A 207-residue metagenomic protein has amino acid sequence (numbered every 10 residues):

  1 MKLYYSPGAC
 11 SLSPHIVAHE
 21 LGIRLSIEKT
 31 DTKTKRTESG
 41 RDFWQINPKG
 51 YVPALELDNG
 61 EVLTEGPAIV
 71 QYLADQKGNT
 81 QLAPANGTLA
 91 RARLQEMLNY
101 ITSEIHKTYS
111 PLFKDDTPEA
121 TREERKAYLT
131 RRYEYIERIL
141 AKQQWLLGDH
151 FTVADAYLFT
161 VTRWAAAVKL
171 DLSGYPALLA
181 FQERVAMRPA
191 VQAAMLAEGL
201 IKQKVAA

Functional and structural regions predicted by a protein language model:
M1-E124, E137: GST-like domain detector, emphasizing the conserved glutathione-binding G-site in the N-terminal thioredoxin-like
T32-K33, F151, A180, L200: Positions that flank functional sites
E38-R41, A186, V205-A206: Short secondary-structure transition/capping segments
G60, V161, G199: Flexible loop residues that form catalytic and substrate-binding hotspots at small-molecule/glycan-binding clefts
L73, M97-A190, A194: GST-like fold's C-terminal all-alpha helical module
L196-A207: Terminal-tail/helix-coil boundary detector
